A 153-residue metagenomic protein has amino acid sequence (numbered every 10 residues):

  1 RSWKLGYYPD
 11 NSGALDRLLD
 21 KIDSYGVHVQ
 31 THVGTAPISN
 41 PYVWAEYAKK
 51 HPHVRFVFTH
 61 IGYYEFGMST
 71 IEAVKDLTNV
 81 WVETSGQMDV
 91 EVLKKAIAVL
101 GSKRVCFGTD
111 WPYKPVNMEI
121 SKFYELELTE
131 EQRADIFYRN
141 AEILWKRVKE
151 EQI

Functional and structural regions predicted by a protein language model:
R1-G6: The substrate-binding groove and active-site-proximal loops of carbohydrate-active enzymes, especially glycoside
Y7, N11-C106: Catalytic pocket-lining loop regions of alpha/beta-barrel enzymes, especially the amidohydrolase/enolase/GH5 lineages
I22, H60, V82, D110 (+3 more regions): Conserved, mostly hydrophobic/aromatic
S102-R104, N117-I153: Mid-to-C-terminal alpha-helical segments outside catalytic/metal-binding sites
G108, P112, V116: C-terminal active-site rim and adjoining tail of enzyme catalytic domains
